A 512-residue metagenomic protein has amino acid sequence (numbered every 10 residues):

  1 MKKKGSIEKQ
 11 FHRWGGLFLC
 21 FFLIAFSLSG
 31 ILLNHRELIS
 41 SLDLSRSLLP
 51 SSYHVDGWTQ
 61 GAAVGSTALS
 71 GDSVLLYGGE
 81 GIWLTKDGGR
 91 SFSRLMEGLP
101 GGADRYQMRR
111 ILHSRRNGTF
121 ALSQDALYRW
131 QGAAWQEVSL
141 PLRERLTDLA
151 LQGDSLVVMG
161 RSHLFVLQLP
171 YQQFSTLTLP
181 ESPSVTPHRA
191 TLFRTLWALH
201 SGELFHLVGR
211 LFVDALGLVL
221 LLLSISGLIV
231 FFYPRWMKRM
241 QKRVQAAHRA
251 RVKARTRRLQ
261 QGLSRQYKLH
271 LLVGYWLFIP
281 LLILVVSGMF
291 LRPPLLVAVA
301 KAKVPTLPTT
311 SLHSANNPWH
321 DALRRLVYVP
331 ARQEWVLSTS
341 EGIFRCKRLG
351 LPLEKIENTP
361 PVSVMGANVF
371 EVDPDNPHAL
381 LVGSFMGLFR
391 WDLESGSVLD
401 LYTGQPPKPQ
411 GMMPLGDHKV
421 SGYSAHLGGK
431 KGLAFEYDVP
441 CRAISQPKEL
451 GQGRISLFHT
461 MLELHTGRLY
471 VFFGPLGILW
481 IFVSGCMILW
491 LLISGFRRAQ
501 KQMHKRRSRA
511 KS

Functional and structural regions predicted by a protein language model:
K2-L19, L207-L277, F473-S512: Juxtamembrane interface at the cytosolic side of transmembrane helices
K2-L44, L48, Y275-P293, L476-W480: Hydrophobic secretory-pathway targeting helix
I7-K9, L49-L69, L95-R116, S139-D154 (+3 more regions): Short coil-to-beta transitions that initiate beta-strands within beta-rich domains
L33-G57, L291-A315: Alpha-helical transmembrane signal-anchor/signal-peptide segments
A63-G78, R110-S123, L149-V166, R325-T339 (+3 more regions): Short beta-strand elements that form the blades of beta-propeller/WD-repeat-like and other beta-sheet-rich scaffold
A68, T85-K86, R129-W130, V166-L169 (+2 more regions): Conserved Ser/Thr-centered positions that define the repeating blades of beta-propeller domains
S93-G98, E137-L142, F174-R189, L353-P360 (+2 more regions): Beta-propeller fold detector
L156-T195, G429-E463: Extended, hydrophilic extramembrane loops/domains of integral membrane proteins
